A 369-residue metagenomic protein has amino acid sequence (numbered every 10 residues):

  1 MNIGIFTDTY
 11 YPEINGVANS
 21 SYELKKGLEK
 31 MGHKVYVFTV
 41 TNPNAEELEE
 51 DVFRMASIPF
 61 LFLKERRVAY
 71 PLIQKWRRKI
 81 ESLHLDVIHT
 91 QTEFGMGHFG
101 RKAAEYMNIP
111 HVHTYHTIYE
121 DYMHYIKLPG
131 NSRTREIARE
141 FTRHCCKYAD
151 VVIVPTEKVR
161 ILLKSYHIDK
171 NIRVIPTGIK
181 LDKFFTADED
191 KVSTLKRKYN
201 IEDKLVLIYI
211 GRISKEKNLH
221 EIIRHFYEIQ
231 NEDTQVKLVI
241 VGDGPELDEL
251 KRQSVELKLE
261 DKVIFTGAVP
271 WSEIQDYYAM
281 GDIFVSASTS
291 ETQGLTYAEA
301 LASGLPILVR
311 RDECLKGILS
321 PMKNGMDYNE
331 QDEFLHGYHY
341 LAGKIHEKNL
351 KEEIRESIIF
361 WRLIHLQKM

Functional and structural regions predicted by a protein language model:
M1-A56, H365-K368: N-terminal subdomain of nucleotide-sugar transferases
N19, L205-E228, L238, P245-D248: A conserved mid-protein helix/loop that constitutes part of the nucleotide-sugar donor-binding site
F53-A56, R139-D190, I201: Donor nucleotide-sugar binding/catalytic pocket of nucleotide-sugar-dependent glycosyltransferases
I80, C146, T266-V269, D276-G281: Short alpha-helical donor nucleotide-sugar binding micro-motif in glycosyltransferases
T289: Aromatic "clamp/platform" in nucleotide-sugar-dependent glycosyltransferases that forms part of the donor/acceptor
A302, P306-V309: Short hydrophobic beta-strand element within catalytic cores of glycosyltransferases and related nucleotide-activated
P321-D332, Y340-I345: Conserved acidic donor-binding segment of nucleotide-sugar-dependent glycosyltransferases
I345-M369: A charged, aromatic-enriched C-terminal amphipathic alpha-helix characteristic of glycosyltransferases across folds
